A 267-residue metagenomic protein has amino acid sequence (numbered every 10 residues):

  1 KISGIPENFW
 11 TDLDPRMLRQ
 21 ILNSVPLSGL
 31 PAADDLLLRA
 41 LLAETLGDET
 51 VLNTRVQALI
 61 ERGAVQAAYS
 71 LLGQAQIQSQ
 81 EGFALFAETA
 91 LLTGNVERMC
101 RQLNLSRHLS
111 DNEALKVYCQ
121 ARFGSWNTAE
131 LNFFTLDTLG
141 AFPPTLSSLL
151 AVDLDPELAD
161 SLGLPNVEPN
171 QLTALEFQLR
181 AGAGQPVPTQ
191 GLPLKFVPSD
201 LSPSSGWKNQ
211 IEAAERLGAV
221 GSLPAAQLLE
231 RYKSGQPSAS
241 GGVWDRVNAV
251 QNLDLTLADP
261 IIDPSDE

Functional and structural regions predicted by a protein language model:
K1-E267: Alpha-helical solenoid repeat scaffolds
